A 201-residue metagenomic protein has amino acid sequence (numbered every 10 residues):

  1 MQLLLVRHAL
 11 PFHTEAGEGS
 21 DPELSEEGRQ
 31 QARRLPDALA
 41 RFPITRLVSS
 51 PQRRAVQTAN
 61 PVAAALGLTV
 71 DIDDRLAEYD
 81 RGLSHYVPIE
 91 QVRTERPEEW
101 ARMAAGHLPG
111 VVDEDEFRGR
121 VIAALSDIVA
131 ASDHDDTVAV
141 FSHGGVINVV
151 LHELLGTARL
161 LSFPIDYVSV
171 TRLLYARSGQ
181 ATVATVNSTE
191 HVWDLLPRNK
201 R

Functional and structural regions predicted by a protein language model:
Q2-I72, E95: Active-site-proximal alpha-helix that buttresses catalytic centers in soluble enzyme cores
L3, D136-S142: Generic beta-sheet signal
P11, V146-I147: Short active-site segment of divalent metal-dependent hydrolases/proteases that encodes the spacing between
R33-A40, R118, I122-A130, L151: Generic structural signal for well-ordered alpha-helical scaffold segments
S49-S50, G119, F141-S142: Short beta-strand scaffold positions
P61, V149-E153: Active-site signature of alpha/beta-hydrolase-fold catalytic machinery across serine- and Asp/Cys-nucleophile hydrolases
A65-A123: Phosphate-handling substructures
L68-I72, E78-Q91, A130, H134-D136 (+1 more regions): Acidic, low-complexity terminal tails and accessory targeting/binding regions of phosphate-metabolizing enzymes
